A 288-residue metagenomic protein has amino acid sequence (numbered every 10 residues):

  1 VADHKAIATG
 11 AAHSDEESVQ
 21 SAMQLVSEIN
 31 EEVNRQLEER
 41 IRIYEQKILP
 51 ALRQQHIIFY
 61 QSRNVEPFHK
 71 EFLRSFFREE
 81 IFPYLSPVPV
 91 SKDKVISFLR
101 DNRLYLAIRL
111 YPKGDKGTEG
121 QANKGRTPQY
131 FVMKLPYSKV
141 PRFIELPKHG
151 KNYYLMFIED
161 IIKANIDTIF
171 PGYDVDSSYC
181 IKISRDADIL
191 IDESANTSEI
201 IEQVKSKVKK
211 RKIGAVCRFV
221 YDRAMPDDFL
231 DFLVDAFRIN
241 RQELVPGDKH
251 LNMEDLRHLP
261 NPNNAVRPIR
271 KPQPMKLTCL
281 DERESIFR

Functional and structural regions predicted by a protein language model:
V1-R288: N-terminal localization/anchoring segments of enzymes in phospholipid and broader phosphate metabolism
